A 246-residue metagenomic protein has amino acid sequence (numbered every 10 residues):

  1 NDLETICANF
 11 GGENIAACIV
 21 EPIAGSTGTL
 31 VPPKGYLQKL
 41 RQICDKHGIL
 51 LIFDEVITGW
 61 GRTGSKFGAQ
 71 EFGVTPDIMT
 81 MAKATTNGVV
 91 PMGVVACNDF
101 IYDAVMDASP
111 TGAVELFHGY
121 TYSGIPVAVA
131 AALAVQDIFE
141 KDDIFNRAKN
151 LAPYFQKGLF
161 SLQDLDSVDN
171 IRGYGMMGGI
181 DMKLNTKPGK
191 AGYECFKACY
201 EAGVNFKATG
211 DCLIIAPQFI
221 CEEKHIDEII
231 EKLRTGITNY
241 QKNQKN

Functional and structural regions predicted by a protein language model:
N1-N246: Conserved N-terminal phosphate-binding loop of PLP-dependent enzymes in the Aspartate aminotransferase
